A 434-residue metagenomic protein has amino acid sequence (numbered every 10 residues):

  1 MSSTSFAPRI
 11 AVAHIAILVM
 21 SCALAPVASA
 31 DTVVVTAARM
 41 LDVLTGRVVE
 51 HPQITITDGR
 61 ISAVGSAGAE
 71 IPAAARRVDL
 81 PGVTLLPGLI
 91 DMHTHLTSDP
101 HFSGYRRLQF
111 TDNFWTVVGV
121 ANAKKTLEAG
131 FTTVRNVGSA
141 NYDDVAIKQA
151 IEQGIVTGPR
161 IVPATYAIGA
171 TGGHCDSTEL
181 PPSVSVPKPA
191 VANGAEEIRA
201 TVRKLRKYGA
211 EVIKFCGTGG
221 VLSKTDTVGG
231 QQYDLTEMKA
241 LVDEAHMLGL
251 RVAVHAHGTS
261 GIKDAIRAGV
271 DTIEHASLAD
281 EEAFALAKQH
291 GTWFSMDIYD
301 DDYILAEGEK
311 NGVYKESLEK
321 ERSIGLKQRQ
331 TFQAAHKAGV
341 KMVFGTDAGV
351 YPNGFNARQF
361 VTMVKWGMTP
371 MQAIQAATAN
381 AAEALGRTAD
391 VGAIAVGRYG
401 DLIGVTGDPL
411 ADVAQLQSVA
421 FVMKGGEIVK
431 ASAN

Functional and structural regions predicted by a protein language model:
A11-A25: Bacterial N-terminal signal peptides
M40, T45-L86: Histidine-rich, glycine-flanked metal-binding segment
V83-I155, T171-H174, T178-P181, T236 (+2 more regions): Metal-associated gating/positioning segment near the N- to mid-region
S98-W115, K124, T171-V186, V221-L235 (+1 more regions): Active-site gating loops and adjacent loop-to-helix segments of metal-dependent hydrolytic enzymes
P100-S103, D144, S223-T225, I262-A268 (+5 more regions): Histidine/acidic-residue-rich catalytic or RNA/ligand-binding cores of hydrolases and nuclease-related proteins
Q109, M247, R251, E316 (+1 more regions): His/Asp/Glu-enriched, well-ordered alpha-helical/loop segment that forms or immediately abuts the divalent-metal
V118-D144, G158-A167, A210-S223, R251 (+3 more regions): Divalent metal-dependent hydrolysis catalytic cores, especially in the metallo-beta-lactamase
Q149, Q153-A167, G229-V254, S295-M296: Alpha-helix-loop-beta-strand connector modules within alpha/beta enzyme cores
